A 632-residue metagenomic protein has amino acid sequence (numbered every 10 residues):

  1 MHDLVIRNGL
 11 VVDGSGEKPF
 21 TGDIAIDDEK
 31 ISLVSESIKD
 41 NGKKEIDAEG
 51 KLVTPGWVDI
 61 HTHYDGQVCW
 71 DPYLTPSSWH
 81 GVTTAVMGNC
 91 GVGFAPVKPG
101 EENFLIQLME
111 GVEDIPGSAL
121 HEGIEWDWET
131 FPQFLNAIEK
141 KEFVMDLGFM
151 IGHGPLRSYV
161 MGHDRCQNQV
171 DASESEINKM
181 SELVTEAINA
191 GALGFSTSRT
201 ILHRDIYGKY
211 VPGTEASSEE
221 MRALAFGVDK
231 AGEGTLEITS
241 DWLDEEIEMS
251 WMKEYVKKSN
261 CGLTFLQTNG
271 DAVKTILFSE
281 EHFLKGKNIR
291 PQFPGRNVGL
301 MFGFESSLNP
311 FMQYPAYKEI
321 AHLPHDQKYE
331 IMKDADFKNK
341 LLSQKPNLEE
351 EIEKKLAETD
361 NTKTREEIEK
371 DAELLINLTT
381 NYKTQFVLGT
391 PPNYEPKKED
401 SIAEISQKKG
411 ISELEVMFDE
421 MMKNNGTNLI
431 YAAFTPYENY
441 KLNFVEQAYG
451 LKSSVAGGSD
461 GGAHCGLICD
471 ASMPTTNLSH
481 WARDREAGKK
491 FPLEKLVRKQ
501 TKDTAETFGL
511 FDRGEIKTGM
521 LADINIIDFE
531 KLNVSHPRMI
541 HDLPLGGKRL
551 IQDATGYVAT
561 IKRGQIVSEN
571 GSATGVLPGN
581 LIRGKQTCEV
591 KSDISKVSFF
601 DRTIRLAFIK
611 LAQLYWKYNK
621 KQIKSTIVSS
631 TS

Functional and structural regions predicted by a protein language model:
M1-V5, L10-G56, P537: Histidine-rich, glycine-flanked metal-binding segment
H2-I6, K39-G88, D553-G556, K562: Replace "His-x-His-based motif
V58-I60, A85-M87, L147-I151, F195-T197 (+4 more regions): Hydrophobic faces of well-ordered beta-strands that scaffold small-molecule active sites in alpha/beta enzyme cores
W70, P96-E101, R204-G208, D244-V256 (+4 more regions): Histidine/acidic-residue-rich catalytic or RNA/ligand-binding cores of hydrolases and nuclease-related proteins
W70-E186, A190-G194, N619: Divalent-metal coordination cores built from histidine and acidic residues
D229, L284-N288, N297, M301-H322 (+2 more regions): His/Asp/Glu-enriched, well-ordered alpha-helical/loop segment that forms or immediately abuts the divalent-metal
S259-D360: Polar, glycine-rich mid-to-C-terminal structural blocks that act as macromolecule-binding/assembly scaffolds
E369-D371, N443, Q447-S454, S459-D460 (+2 more regions): C-terminal cap of metal-dependent C-N hydrolases
